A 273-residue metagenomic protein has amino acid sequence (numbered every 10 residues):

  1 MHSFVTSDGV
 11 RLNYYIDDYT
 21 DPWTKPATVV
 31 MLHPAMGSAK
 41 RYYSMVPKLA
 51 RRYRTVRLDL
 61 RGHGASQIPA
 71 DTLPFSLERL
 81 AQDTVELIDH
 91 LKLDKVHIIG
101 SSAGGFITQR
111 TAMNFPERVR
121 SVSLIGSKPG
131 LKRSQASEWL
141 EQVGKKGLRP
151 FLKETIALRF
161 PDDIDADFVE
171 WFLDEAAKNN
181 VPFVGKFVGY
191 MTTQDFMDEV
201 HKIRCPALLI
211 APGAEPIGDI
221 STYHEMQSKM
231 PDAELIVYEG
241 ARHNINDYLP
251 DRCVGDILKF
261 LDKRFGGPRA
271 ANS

Functional and structural regions predicted by a protein language model:
V10-I68: Conserved HGGG/HGGXW glycine-rich cap/lid loop of the alpha/beta-hydrolase fold
Y15, S44-P47, V56-I99, A103 (+1 more regions): Active-site loop/oxyanion-hole signature of alpha/beta-hydrolase fold enzymes
F106-N114, V119-L148: Flexible "cap/lid" loop of the alpha/beta hydrolase fold
K132-S134, R149-K202: Conserved alpha/beta-hydrolase catalytic His-Asp/Glu region
I203, L209-A211: Short beta-strand/loop motif that positions the catalytic acidic residue of the alpha/beta-hydrolase fold
C205, D219-Q227: Short alpha-helix in the alpha/beta-hydrolase fold that links the catalytic acid
G213-G218, H243: Acidic catalytic loop of the alpha/beta-hydrolase fold
A233-S273: Catalytic active-site module of serine/aspartate enzymes centered on a nucleophile-bearing elbow/loop
